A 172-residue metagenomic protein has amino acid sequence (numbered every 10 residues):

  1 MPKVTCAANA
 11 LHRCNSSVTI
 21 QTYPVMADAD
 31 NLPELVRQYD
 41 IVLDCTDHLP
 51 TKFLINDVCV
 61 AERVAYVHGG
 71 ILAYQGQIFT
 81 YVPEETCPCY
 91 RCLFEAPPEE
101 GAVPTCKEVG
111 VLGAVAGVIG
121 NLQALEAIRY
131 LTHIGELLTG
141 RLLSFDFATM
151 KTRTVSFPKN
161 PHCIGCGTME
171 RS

Functional and structural regions predicted by a protein language model:
M1-S172: Adenine nucleotide-associated cytosolic modules
